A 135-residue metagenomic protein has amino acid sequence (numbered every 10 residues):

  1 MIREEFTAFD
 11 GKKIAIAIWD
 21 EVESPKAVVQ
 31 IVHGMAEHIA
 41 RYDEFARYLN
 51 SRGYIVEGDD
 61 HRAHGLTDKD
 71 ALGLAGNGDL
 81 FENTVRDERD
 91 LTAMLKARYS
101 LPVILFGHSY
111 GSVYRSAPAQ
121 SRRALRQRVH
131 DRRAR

Functional and structural regions predicted by a protein language model:
M1-E23: N-terminal cap/lid segment of alpha/beta-hydrolase-fold proteins
G34-E37: Active-site glycine-rich loops that stabilize anionic/oxyanionic intermediates across multiple enzyme folds
R41-L72: Conserved alpha/beta-hydrolase
N77-K96: Alpha/beta-hydrolase active-site loop
R98-S109: Alpha/beta-hydrolase fold nucleophile elbow
S112-R122: Short glycine-enriched nucleophile-adjacent loop and the immediately C-terminal alpha-helix near the catalytic center
V129-R135: Active-site nucleophile loop of the alpha/beta-hydrolase fold
